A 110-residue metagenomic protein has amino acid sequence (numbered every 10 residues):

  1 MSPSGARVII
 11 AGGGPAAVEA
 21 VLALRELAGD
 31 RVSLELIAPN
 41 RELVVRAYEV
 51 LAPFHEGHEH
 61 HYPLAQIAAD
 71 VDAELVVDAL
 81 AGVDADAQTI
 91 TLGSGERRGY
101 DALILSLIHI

Functional and structural regions predicted by a protein language model:
S2-E74: Beta1-alpha1 glycine-rich phosphate/pyrophosphate-binding loop at the start of Rossmann-like nucleotide-binding domains
P3, D78, R98: Structured loop/turn residues at beta-strand edges in well-structured enzyme cores
I9, L103-I104: Conserved hydrophobic beta-strands of the Rossmann-like cofactor-binding core in SDR/related NAD(P)H-dependent
V77-A87: A conserved short coil-to-beta-strand element within the FAD-binding core of flavoproteins
T89-T91: Residue-level detector of beta-strand face positions
G93-A102: Core beta-strand elements of the Rossmann-like FAD/NAD(P) dinucleotide-binding domain in flavoenzyme oxidoreductases
I108-I110: Conserved small/polar residues in nucleotide/adenosyl-binding loops
